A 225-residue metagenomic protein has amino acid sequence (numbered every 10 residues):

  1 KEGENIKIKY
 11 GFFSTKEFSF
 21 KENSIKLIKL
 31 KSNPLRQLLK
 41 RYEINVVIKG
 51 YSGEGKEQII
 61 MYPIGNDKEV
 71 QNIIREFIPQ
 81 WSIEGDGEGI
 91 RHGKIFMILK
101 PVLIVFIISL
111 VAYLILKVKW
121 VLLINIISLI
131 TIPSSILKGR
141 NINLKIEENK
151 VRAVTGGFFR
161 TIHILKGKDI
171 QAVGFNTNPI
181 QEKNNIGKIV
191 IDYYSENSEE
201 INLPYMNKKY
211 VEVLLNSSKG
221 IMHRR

Functional and structural regions predicted by a protein language model:
K1-R225: N-terminal basic, Ser/Thr-rich segments that initiate or prime the first beta/alpha elements at protein or domain
